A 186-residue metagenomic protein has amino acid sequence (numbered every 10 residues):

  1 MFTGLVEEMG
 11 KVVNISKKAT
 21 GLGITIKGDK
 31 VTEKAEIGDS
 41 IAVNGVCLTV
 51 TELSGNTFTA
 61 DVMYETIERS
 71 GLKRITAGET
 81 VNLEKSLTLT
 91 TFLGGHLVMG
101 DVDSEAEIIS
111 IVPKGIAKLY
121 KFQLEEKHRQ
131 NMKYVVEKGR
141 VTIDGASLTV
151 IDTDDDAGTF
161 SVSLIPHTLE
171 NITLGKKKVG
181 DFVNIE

Functional and structural regions predicted by a protein language model:
M1-E186: Conserved loop->alpha-helix
